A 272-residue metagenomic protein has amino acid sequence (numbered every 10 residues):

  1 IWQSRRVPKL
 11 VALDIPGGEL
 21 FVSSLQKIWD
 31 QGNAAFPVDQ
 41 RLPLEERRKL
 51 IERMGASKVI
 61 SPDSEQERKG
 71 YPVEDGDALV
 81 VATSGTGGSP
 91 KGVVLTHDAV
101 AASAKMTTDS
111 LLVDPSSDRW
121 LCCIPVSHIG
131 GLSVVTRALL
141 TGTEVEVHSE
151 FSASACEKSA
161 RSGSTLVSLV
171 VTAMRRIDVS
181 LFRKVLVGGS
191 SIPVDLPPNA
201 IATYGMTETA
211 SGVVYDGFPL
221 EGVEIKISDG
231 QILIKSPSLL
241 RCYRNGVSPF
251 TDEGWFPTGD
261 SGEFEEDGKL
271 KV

Functional and structural regions predicted by a protein language model:
W2-L42, D118, C122-P125: Conserved AMP-binding/adenylate-forming
W2-S4, L10, G55-A78, A102-A104: Flexible, low-complexity linker/hinge segments
P16, Q66-A82, S89, A102 (+2 more regions): Conserved pre-ATP/AMP-binding loop-to-beta segment of ANL
E19-D39, R48, T107-D109, I129-T141: Hydrophobic alpha-helical segments in the ANL/AMP-binding
E52-I60, K91-R176, I201: AMP-binding/adenylate-forming
D77-V93, S190, G205-E208: Conserved adenylation A10 loop of the ANL superfamily
T165-L169, A173-K226: Gly/Ser/Thr-rich phosphate-binding loop
L233-V272: Conserved ATP-binding/catalytic segment of the ANL
